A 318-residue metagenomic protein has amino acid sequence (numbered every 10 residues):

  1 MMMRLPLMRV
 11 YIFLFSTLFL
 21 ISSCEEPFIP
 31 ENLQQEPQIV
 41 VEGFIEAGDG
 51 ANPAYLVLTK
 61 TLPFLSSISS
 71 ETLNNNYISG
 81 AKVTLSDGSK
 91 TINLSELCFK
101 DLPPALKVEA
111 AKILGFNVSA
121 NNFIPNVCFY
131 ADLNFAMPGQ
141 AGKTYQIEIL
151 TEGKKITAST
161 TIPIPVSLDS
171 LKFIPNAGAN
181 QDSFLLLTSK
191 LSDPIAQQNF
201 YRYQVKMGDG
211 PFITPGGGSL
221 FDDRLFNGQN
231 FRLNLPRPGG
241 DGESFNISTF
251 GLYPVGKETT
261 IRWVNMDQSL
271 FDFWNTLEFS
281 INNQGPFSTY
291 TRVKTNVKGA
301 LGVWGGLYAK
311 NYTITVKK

Functional and structural regions predicted by a protein language model:
M1-M8: N-terminal secretory signal peptides that target proteins for export/translocation
R9-S16: Sec-dependent signal peptide hydrophobic core
L20-S23: C-terminal motif of bacterial Sec signal peptides marking the signal peptidase cleavage site
E25-K318: A sequence/structural signal for flexible, mid-protein segments enriched in small/helix-disrupting residues
